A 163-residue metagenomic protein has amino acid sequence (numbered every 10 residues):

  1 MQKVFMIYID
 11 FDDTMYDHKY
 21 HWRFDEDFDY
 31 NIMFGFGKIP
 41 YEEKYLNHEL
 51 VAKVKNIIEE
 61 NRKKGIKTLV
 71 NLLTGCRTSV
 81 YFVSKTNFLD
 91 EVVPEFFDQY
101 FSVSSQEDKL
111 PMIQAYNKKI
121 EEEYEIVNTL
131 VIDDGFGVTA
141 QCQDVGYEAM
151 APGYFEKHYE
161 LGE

Functional and structural regions predicted by a protein language model:
M1-Q2, E163: Short intrinsically disordered terminal tails
Q2-F101: Alpha-helical substrate-recognition element adjacent to the catalytic core
K19, V103-S104, G153-Y154: Residues at the C-termini of beta-strands that transition into short coil/loop
K55-R62, N117, T139, Q143: Surface-exposed amphipathic alpha-helices with a cationic face
S84-P94, A115-K119, Q141-G146: Short, aromatic/basic amphipathic alpha-helical patches
F97-L110, D134: His/Asp/Glu-enriched short active-site or ligand-binding loop at hydrolase and phosphoryl-transfer sites
K109-G137: Conserved Lys-Pro-Asp/Glu-containing loop-to-beta segment of HAD-superfamily phosphomonoesterases, centered on
I126-E163: Acidic, Mg2+-coordinating phosphoryl-transfer loop and its flanking beta/alpha structural elements, shared across
